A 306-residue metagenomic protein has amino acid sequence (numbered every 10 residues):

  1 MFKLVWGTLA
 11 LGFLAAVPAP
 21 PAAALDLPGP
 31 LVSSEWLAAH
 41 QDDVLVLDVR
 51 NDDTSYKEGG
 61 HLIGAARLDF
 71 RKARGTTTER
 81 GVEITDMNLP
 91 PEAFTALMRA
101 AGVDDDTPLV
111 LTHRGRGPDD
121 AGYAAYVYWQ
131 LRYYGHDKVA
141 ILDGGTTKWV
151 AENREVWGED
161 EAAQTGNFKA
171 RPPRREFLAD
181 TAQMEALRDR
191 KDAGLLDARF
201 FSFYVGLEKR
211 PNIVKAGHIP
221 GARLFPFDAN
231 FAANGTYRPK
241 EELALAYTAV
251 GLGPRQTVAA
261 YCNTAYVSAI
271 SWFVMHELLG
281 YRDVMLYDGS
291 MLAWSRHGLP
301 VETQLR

Functional and structural regions predicted by a protein language model:
K3-V17: Bacterial N-terminal signal peptides
P18-A24: Sec/Tat signal peptide C-region and signal peptidase I cleavage site
L25-D52: N-terminal module-boundary/linker segments of secreted carbohydrate-active enzymes
L25-P30, A39, T146-P220, L299-R306: Active-site neighborhoods of enzymes that stabilize oxyanions during catalysis
L45-D48, A65-D69, T107-T112, A140-I141 (+5 more regions): Structural recognition of the beta-strand scaffold that forms the well-ordered cores of secreted hydrolase catalytic
T77-T107, F227-T257: Helix-loop module immediately N-terminal to the HCX5R catalytic loop in PTP-like cysteine phosphatase domains
P90-Q183, L187, V267-V284, G289-S290: Thiolate-centered catalytic microenvironments shared by cysteine-dependent enzyme domains
L243-R306: C-terminal soluble interaction/assembly domains
